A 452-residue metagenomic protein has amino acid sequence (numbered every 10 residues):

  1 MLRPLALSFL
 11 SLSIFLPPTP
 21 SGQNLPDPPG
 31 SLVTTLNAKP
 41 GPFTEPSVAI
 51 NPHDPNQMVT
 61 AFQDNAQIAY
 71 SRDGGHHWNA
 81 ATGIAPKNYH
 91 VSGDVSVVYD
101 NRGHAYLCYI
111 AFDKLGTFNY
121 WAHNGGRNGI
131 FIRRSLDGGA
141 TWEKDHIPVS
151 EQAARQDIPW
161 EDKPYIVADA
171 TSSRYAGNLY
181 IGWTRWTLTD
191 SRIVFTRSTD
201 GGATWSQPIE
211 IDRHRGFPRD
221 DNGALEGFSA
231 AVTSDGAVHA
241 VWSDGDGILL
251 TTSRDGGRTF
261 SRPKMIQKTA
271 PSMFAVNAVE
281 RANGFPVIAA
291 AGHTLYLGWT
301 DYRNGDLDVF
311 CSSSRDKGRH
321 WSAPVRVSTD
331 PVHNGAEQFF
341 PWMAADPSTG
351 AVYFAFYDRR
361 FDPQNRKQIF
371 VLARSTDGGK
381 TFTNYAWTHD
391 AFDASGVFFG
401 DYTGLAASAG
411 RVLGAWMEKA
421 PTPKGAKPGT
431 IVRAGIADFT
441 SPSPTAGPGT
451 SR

Functional and structural regions predicted by a protein language model:
P4-P17: Bacterial N-terminal signal peptides
G22-R452: Extracellular, repeat-based ectodomains that mediate carbohydrate processing or recognition
